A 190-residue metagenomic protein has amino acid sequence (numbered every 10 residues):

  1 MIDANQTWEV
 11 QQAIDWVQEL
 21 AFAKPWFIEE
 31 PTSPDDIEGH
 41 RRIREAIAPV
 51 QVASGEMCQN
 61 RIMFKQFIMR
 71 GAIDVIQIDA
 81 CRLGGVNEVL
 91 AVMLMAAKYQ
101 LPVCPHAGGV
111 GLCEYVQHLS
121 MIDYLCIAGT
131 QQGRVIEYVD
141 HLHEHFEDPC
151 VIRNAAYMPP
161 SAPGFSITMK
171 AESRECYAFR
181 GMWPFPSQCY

Functional and structural regions predicted by a protein language model:
M1-V110, E114: Catalytic core of soluble alpha/beta enzymes
N87, V92, G109-Y190: Flexible C-terminal active-site loop/helix
